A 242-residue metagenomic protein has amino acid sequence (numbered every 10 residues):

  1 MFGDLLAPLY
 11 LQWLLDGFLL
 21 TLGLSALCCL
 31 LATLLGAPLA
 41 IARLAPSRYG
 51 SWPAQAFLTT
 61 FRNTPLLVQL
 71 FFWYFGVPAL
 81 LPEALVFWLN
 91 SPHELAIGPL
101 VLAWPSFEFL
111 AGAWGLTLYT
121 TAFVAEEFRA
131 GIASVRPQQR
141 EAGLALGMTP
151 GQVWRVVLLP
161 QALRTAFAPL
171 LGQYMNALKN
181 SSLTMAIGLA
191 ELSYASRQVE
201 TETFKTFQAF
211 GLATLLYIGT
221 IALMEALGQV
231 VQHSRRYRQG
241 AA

Functional and structural regions predicted by a protein language model:
M1-A242: Transmembrane alpha-helices and adjacent helix-loop boundaries
